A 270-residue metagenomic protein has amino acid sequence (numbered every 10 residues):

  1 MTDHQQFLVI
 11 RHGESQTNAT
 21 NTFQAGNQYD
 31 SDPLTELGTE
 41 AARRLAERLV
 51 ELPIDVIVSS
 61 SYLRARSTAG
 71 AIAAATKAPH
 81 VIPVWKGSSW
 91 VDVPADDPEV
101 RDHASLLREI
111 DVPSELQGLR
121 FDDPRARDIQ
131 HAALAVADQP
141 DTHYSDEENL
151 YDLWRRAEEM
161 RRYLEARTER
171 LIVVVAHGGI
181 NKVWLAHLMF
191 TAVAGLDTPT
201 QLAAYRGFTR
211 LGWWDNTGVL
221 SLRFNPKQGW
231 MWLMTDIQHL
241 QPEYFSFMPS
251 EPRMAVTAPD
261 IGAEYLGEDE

Functional and structural regions predicted by a protein language model:
M1-D55, L63, G70-A74, P226-E270: An N-terminal RHG(E/S)-centered segment typical of histidine phosphatases
T2-H4, W90-D123, A186-E270: Acidic, low-complexity terminal tails and accessory targeting/binding regions of phosphate-metabolizing enzymes
Q6-I10, R170-A176: Beta-strand elements within well-structured catalytic alpha/beta cores of enzymes that handle phosphate/sulfate esters
R43-V136, A203, F208-N216: Phosphate-coordination/substrate-recognition cap region in phosphate-metabolizing enzymes
E51-P53, L164-R170: Glycine-rich phosphate-binding loop signature in dinucleotide/nucleotide-binding domains
S59-S60, R155, V175-A176: Short beta-strand scaffold positions
R125-Y151, A258-I261, Y265-L266: Short glycine/proline- and acidic residue-enriched helix-loop micro-motifs that form flexible lids or anion-recognition
T142-A166: Internal catalytic-core helix/loop-beta-alpha segment that presents or stabilizes conserved functional determinants
